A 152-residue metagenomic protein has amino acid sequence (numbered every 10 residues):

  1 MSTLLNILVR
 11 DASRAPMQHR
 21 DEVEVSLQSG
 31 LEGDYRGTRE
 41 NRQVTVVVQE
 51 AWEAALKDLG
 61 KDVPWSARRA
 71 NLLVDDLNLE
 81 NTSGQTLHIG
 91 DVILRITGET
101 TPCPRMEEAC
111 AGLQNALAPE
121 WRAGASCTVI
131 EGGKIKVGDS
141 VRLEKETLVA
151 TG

Functional and structural regions predicted by a protein language model:
M1-G152: Metal-cofactor-dependent catalytic cores
